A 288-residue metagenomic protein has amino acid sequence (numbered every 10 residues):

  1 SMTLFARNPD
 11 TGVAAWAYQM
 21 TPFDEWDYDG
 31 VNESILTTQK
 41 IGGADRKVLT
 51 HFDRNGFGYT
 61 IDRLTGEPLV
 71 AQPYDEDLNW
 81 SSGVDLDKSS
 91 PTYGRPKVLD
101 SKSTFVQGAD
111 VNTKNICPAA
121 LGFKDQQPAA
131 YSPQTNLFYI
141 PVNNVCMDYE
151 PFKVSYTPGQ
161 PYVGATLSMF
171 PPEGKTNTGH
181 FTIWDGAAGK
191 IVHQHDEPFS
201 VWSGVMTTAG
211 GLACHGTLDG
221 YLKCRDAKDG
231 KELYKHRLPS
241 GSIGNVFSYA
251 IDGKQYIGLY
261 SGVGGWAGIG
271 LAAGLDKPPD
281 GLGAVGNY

Functional and structural regions predicted by a protein language model:
S1-G30, T37-D45, F57-N115, V145-V201 (+1 more regions): Extracytoplasmic/lumenal domain signature
L49-F52: Extended hydrophobic secondary-structure segments that form protein cores and membrane-embedded regions
L69, P133-P141: Membrane-proximal interfacial segments on either side of biological membranes
A119: Short, glycine-rich nucleotide/cofactor-binding loops
G122-D125: Outer-membrane beta-barrel transmembrane strands
